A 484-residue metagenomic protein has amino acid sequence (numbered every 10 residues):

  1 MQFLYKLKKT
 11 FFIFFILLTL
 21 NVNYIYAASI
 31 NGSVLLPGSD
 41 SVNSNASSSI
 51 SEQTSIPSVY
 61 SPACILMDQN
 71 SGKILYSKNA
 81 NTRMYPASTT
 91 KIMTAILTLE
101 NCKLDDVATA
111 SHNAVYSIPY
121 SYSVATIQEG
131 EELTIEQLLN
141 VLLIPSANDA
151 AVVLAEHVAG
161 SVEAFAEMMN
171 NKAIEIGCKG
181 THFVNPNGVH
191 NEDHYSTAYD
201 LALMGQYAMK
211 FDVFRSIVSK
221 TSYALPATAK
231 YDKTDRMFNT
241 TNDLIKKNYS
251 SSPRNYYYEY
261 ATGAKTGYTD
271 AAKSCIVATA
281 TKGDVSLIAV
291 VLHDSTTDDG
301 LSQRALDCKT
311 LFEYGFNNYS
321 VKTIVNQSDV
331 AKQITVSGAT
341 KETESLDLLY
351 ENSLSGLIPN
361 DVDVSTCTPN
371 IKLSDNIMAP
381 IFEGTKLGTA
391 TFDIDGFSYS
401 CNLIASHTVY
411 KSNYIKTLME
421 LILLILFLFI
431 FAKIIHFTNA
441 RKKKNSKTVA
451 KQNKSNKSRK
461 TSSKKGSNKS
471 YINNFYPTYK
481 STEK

Functional and structural regions predicted by a protein language model:
Q2-A27, E420-F437: Sec-dependent N-terminal signal peptides of Gram-positive bacterial secreted proteins and lipoproteins
F3, A27-Y199, L203-D212, I217: Active-site-adjacent loops and short helices of periplasmic peptidoglycan-processing enzymes
F3-K8, P86, I135, K411-M419: Structural motif marking the loop-to-transmembrane transition
L18, N23-S41, D347-V364: Short, compositionally biased leader-like segments
Y24, R83, V107, S286-I288 (+1 more regions): Well-ordered beta-strand positions in beta-sheet-rich domains
I25, Q69-N70, K282, I394: Short, ordered coil/turn segments that flank beta-strands lining enzyme active or ligand-binding pockets
C178-K179, D193-Y195, D200-K447: Domain-terminus/edge residues, biased toward the C-terminal soluble/receptor-binding domains of extracytoplasmic
R441-K484: Cytoplasmic C-terminal tails of single-pass
